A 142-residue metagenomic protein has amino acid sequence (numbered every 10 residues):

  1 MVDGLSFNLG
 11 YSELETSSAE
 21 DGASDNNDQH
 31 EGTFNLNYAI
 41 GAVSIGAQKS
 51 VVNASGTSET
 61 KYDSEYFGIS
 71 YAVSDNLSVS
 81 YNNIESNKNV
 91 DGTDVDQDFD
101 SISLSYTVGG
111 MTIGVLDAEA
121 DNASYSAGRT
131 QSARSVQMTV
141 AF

Functional and structural regions predicted by a protein language model:
M1-F142: Outer-membrane beta-barrel proteins
